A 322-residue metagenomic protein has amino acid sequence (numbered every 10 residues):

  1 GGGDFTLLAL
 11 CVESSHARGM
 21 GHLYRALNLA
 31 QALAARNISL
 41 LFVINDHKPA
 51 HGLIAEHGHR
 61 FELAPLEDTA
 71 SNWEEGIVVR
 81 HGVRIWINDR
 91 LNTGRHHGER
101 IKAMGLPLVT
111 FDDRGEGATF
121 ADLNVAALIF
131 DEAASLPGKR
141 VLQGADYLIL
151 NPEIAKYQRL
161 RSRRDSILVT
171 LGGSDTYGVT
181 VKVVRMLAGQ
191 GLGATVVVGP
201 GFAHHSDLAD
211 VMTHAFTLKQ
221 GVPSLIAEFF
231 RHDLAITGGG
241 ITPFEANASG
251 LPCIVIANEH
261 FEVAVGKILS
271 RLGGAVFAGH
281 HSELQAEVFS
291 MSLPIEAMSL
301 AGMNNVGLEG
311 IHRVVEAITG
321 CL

Functional and structural regions predicted by a protein language model:
C11-M20, R25-A32, I44-P137: Active-site and donor-binding regions of nucleotide-sugar-utilizing enzymes
M20, P223-V265: A donor-sugar binding/catalytic signature common to diverse glycosyltransferases and related nucleotide-sugar
S39-D46, A194-P200: Short internal beta-strands
F120-Y177, G199, H205-S206: A nucleotide-sugar donor-handling region in carbohydrate enzymes
S166-H232: Donor-nucleotide binding loops and adjacent catalytic segments primarily of GT-B fold Leloir glycosyltransferases
G273, F277-A297: C-terminal "capping" alpha-helix adjacent to the active site of nucleotide-linked donor transferases in cell-envelope
P294-L308: A short, well-ordered alpha-helix in the C-terminal region of glycosyltransferases
G307-L322: C-terminal alpha-helical cap of glycosyltransferases
